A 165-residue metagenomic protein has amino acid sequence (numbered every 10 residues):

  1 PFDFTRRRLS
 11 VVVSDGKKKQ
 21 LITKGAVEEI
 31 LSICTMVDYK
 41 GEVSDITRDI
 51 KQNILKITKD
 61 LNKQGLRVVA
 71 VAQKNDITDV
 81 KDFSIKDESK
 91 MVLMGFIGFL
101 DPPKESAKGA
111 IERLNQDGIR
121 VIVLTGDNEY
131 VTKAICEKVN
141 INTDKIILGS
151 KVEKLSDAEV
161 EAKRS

Functional and structural regions predicted by a protein language model:
P1-D3, A162: Short Gly/Pro-enriched turn/cap motifs at secondary-structure boundaries
T5-R7: A short, compositionally biased
L9-S165: Cytosolic catalytic headpieces and adjacent flexible linkers of membrane translocases
